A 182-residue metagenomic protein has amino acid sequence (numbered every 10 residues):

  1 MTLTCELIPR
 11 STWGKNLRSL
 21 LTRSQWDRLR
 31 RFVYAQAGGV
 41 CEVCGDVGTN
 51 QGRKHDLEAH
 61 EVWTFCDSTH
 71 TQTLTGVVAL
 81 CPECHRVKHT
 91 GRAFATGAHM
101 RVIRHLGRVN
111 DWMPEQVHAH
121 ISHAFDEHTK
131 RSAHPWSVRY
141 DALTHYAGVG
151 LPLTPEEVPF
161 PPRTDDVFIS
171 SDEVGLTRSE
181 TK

Functional and structural regions predicted by a protein language model:
M1-R31, G45-Q51, M100-K182: A boundary/linker detector
T22, E42-A79, K88-M100: Histidine-centered nuclease catalytic patch
Q25-A37, H70-T75: Short, flexible, mixed-charge glycine/proline-rich loop motifs that serve as phosphate/nucleic-acid-contacting
